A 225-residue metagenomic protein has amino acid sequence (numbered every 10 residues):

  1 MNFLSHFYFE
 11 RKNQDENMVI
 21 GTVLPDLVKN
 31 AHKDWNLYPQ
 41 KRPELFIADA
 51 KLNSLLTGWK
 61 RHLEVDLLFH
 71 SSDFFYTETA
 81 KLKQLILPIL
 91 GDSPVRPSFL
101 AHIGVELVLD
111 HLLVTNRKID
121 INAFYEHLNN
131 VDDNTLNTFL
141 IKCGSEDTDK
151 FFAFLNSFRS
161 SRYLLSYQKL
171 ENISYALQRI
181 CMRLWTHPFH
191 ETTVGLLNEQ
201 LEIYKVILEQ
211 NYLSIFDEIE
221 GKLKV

Functional and structural regions predicted by a protein language model:
M1-F99, T192-V225: An N-terminal structural lobe/cap that precedes and organizes the functional/catalytic core across diverse proteins
H6, G21-N30, H102-T115, Y175-R183: Short, hydrophobic/amphipathic alpha-helical patches that form generic packing surfaces within helical domains
R11, R42, R61, R96 (+4 more regions): Arginine residue identity/basic-tract feature
S72, L113-F124, W185-P188, Y212 (+2 more regions): Long, hydrophobic, amphipathic alpha-helical segments used as structural scaffolds
K83-F154: Active-site-proximal alpha-helical scaffolds that flank and shape metal-associated catalytic sites
Y125-L213: An amphipathic alpha-helical core segment
